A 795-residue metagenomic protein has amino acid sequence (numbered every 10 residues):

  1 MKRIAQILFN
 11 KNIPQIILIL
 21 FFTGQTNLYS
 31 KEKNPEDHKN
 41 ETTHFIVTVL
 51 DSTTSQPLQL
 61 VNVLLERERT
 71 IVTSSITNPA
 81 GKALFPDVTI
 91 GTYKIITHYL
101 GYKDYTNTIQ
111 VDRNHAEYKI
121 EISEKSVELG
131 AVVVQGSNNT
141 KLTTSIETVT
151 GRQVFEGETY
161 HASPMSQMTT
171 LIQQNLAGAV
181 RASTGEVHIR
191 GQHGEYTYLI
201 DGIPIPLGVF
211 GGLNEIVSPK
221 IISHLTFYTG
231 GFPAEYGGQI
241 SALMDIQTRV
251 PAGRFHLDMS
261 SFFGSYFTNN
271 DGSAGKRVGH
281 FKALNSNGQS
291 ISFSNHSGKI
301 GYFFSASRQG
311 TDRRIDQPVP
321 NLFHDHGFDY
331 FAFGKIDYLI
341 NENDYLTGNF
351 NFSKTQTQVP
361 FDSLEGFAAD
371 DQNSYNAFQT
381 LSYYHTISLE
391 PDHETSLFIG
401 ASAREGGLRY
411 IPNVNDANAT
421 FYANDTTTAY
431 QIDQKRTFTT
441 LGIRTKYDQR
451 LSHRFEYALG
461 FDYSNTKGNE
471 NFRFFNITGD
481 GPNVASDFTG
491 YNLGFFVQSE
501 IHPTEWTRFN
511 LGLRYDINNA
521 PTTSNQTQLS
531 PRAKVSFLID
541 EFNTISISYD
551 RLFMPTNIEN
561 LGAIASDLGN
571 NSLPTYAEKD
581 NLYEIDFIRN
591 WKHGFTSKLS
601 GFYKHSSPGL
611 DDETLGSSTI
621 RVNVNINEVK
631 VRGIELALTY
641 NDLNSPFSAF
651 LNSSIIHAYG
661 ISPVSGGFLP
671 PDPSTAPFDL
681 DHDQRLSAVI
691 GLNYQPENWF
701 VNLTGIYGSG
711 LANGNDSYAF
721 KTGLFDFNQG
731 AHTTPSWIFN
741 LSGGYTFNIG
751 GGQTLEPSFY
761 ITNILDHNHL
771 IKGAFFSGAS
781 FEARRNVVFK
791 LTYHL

Functional and structural regions predicted by a protein language model:
E32-H38, L50, T54, V61-E68 (+4 more regions): Short, acidic, small-residue-rich periplasmic hinge/interaction motif at the N-terminus of Gram-negative outer-membrane
K103, V133-T140, T144-G194, L199-P233 (+3 more regions): Periplasmic N-terminal accessory/gating domains of Gram-negative outer-membrane beta-barrel systems
Q174, E365-T386, R436, F488 (+3 more regions): Outer-membrane beta-barrel signature, preferentially recognizing the C-terminal barrel domain of Gram-negative
L207, K220-T229, P233-P318, H324-A332: Outer-membrane beta-barrel translocator/receptor signature
H280-Q356, S374-D392, L451-Y463: Transmembrane beta-barrel wall of Gram-negative outer-membrane proteins
S294-S297, D337-L339, F678-L795: Conserved C-terminal beta-signal and adjacent last beta-strands/turns of outer-membrane beta-barrel proteins
L339-K354, N373-T523, L538, W591 (+3 more regions): Face-selective signature of the C-terminal outer-membrane beta-barrel domain
Y603-H605, N625-S717: Gram-negative outer-membrane beta-barrel transporters
